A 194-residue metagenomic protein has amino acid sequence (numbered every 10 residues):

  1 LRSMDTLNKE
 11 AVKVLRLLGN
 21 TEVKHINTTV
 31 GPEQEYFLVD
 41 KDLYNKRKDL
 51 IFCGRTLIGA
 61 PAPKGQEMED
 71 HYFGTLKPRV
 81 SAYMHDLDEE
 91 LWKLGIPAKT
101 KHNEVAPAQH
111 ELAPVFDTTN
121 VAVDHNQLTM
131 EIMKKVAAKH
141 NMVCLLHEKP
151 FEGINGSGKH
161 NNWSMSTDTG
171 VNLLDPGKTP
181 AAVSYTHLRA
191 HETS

Functional and structural regions predicted by a protein language model:
L1, P63-T75, H110-V121, C144-K149 (+1 more regions): Glycine- and acidic
L1-D88: ATP/Mg2+-dependent ligation/transfer catalytic cores
H25-E33, P78-N155, S194: Gly/Pro-rich turn-and-neighbor structural signature
K46-R55, K101-N103, E152-H160: Polyanion/phosphate-binding surface patch
F52-A60, A122-N126, T167-D175: Acidic, His- and aromatic-enriched active-site or binding-groove loops in soluble protein domains that engage sugars
S157-S184: Acidic/histidine-rich catalytic neighborhood
T186-T193: Conserved small/polar residues in nucleotide/adenosyl-binding loops
